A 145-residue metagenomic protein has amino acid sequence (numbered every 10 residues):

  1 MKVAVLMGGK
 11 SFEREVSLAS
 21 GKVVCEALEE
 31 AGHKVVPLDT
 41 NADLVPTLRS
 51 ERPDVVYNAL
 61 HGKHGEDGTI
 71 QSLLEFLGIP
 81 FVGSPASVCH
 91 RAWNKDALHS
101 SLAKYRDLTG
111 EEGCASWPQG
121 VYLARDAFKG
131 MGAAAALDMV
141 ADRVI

Functional and structural regions predicted by a protein language model:
M1, M139-A141: Nucleotide-sugar donor-binding and catalytic loop/hinge architecture of NDP-sugar-dependent glycosyltransferases
M1-K104, F128, G132: ATP-binding N-terminal substructure of ATP-dependent carboxylate-amine bond-forming enzymes
V35, F81, L108-W117: Residue-level detector of short coil/turn "hinge" positions at structural boundaries
T40, A86, C114-A115, V121-A124: Proline- and acidic/polar-enriched loop/turn elements at helix boundaries
L102-A103, E111, A115, Y122 (+2 more regions): ATP-grasp fold ATP-binding core
G120-A133, D138-M139: Internal, active-site/partner-interface "lid" segment
